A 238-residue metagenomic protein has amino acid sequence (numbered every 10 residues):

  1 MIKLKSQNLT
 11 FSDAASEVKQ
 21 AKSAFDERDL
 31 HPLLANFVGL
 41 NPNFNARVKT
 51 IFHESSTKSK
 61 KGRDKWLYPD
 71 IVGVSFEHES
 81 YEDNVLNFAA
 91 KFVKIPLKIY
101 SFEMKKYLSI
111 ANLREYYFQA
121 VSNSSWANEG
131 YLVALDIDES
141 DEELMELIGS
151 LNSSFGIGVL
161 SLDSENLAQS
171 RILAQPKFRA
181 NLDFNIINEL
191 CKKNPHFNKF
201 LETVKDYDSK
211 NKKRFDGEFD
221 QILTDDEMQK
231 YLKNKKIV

Functional and structural regions predicted by a protein language model:
M1-K19: Intrinsically disordered, charged low-complexity linkers and terminal tails that flank or connect structured domains
A15-E82, V238: Acidic-basic catalytic patches of nuclease active cores, encompassing PD-(D/E)XK and other metal-cofactor nuclease
V72-S101: Active-site beta-strand-loop-beta-strand hairpin of nuclease catalytic cores that positions key catalytic residues
S75, K105-L108: Short, flexible loop/turn elements at secondary-structure junctions
P96-E103, W126-L132: Glycine-rich, often proline-containing surface loops adjacent to acidic residues and nearby aromatics that form
L108-L113, W126-E165: Nucleic-acid nuclease catalytic cores
Y117-S124: Histidine-anchored nucleotide/phosphate-binding helix
I148-V238: Non-catalytic C-terminal interaction segments of nucleic acid-processing enzymes
